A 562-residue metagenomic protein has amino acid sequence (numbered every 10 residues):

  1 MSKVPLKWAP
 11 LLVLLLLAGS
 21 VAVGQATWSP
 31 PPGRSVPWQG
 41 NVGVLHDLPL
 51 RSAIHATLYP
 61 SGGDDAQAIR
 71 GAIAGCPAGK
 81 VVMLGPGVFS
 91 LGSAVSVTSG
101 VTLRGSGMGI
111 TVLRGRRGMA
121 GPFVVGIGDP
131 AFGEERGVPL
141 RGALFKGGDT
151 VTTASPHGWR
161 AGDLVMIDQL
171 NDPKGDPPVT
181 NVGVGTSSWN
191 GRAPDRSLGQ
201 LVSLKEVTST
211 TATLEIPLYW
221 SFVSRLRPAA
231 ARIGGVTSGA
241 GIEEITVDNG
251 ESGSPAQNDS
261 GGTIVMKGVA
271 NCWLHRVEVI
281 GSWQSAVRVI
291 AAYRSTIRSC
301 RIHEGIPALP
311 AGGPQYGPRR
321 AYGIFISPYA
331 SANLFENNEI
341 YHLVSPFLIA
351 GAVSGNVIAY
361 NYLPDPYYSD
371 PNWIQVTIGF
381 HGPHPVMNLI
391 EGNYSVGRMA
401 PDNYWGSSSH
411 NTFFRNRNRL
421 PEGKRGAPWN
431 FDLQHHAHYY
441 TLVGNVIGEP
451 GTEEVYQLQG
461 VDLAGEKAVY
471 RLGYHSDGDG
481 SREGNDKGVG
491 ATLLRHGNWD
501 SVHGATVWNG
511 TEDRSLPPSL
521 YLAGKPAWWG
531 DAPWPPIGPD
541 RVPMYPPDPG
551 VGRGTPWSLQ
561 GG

Functional and structural regions predicted by a protein language model:
S2, K7, L11-G253, S260 (+2 more regions): Extracellular "leader-to-stem" segments immediately downstream of a signal peptide or signal-anchor in secreted/lumenal
W38, P77, R104, G115-R116 (+13 more regions): Ligand-binding pocket scaffold of soluble enzyme catalytic domains
I69-C76, S90-L103, L113-R114, S285-I290 (+4 more regions): Short, T/G/N/S-enriched strand-turn elements that build extracellular solenoid repeat scaffolds
T98-G100, M119-A120, R398, D402-R495: Predominantly extracellular beta-rich ligand-binding scaffolds that present long acidic/polar faces for carbohydrate
G100, S238-N249, A270-G281, Y293-P307 (+6 more regions): Right-handed parallel beta-helix
G118-G133, V223-I233, P255-V265, G281-S285 (+6 more regions): Extracellular beta-strand/beta-solenoid scaffold signature
P156-Q169, D195-S203, V236-D248, I378-G397 (+1 more regions): Short, solvent-exposed linear motifs at loop/edge-of-secondary-structure regions
V165, D172, V269-W273, S282-Q284: A conserved hydrophobic secondary-structure block that centers on an alpha-helix together with its immediately flanking
